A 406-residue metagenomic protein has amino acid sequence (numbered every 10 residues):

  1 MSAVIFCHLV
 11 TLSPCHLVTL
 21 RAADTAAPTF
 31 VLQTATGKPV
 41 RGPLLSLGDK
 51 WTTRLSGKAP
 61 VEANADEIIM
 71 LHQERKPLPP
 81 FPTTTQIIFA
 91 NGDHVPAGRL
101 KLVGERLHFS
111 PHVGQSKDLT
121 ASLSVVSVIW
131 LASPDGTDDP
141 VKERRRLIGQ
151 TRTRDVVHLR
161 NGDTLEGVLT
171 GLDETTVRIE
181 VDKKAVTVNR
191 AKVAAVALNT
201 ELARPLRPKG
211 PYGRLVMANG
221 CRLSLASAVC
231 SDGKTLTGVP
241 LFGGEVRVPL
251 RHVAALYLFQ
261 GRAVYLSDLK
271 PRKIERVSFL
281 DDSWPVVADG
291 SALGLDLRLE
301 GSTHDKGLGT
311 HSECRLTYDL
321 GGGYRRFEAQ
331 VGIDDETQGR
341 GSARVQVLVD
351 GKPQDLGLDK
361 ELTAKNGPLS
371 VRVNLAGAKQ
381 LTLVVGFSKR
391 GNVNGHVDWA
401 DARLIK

Functional and structural regions predicted by a protein language model:
L12-P14, L20: Short polybasic linear motifs
A23-T25, I405-K406: Short, solvent-exposed mixed-charge patches
D24-P28, L32-W51, L55-A263, Y318-D319: Extended non-catalytic domains of envelope/secretory-pathway proteins
R190-A194, L198-K209, T235-K406: Gly-Asp-aromatic-enriched flexible segments
